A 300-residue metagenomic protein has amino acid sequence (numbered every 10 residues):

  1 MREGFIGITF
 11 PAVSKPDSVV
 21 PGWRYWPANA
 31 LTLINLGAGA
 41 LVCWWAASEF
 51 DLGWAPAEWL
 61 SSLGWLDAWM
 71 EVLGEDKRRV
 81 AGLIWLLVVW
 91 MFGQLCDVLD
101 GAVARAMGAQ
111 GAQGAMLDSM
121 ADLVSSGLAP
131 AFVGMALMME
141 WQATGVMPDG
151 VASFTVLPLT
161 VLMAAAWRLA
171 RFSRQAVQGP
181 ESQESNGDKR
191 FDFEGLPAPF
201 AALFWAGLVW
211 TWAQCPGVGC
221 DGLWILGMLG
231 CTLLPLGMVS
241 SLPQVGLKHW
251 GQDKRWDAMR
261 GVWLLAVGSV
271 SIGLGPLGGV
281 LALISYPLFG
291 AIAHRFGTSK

Functional and structural regions predicted by a protein language model:
M1-G22, E181-K300: C-terminal membrane-associated helical module and adjoining short loops/tails
M1-V98, W263, V267, S271 (+4 more regions): Topogenic membrane-insertion module of multi-pass membrane proteins
P27-L36, A121-S126, D192-A202, W256-M259: Select subsegments of transmembrane alpha-helices in polytopic membrane proteins, especially boundary-proximal
A28-L33, K77-I84, V88, A106-F172: Multi-pass membrane catalytic core of lipid/isoprenoid biosynthesis enzymes
L31-I34, L86-W90, L157-A164, A201 (+3 more regions): Hydrophobic alpha-helical transmembrane segments of polytopic
G37, L95, L99-V103, M120 (+1 more regions): Active-site His/Glu-centered metal-binding helix of metallohydrolases
L41-V88, A131-V156, L208-L226: Helix-coil boundary and interhelical linker segments in multi-pass alpha-helical membrane proteins
A152-A198: Hydrophobic, well-structured mid-protein blocks that either form specific transmembrane helices
